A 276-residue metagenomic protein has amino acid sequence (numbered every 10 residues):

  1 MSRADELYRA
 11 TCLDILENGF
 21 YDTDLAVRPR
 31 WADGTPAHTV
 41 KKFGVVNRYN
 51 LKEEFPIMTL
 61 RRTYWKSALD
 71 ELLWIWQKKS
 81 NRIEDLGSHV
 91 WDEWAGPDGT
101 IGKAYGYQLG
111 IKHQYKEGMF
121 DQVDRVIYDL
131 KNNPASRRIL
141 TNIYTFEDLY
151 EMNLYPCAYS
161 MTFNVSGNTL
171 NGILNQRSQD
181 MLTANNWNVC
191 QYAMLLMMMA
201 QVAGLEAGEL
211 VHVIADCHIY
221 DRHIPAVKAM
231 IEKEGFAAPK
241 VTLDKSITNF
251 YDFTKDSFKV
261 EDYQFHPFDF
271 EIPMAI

Functional and structural regions predicted by a protein language model:
M1-I276: Terminal, non-catalytic protein-protein interaction segments that mediate quaternary/complex assembly
